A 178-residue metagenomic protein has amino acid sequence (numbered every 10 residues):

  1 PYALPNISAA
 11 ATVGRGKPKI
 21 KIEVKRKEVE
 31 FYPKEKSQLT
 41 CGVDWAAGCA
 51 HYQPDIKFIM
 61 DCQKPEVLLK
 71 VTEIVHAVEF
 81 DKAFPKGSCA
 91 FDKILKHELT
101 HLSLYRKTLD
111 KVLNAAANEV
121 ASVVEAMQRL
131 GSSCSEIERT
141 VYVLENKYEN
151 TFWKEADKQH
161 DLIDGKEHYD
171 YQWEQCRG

Functional and structural regions predicted by a protein language model:
Y2-P85, V123-G178: Metalloprotease/metallohydrolase-associated module, dominated by Zn2+-dependent proteases
C89-A90: Alpha-helical scaffolds flanking conserved acidic
K93-Y105: Active-site recognition of the HExxH zinc-binding catalytic motif
R106-A117: Membrane-interfacial alpha-helical segments at the cytosolic side of multi-pass membrane proteins
